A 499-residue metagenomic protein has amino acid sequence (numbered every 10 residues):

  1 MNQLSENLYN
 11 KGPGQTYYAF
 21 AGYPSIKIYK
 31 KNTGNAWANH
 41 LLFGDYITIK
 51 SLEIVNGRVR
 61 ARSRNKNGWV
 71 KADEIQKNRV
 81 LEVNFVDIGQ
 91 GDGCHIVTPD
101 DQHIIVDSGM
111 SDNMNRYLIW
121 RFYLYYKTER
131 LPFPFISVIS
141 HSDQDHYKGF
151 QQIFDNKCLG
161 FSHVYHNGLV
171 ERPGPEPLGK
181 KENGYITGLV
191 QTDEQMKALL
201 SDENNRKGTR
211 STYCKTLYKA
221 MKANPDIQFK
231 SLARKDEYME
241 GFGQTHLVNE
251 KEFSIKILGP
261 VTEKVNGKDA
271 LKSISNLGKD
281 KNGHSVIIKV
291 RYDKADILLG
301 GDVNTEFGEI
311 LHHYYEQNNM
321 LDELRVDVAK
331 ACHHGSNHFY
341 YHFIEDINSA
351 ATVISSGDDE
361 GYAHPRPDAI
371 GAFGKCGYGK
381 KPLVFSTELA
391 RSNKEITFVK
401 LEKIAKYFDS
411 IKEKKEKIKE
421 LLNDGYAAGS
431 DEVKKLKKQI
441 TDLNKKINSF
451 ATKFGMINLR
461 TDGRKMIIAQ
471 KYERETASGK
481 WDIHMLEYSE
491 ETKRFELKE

Functional and structural regions predicted by a protein language model:
Q3-Q15, F20, N32-T33, W37-K66 (+7 more regions): Flexible, acidic/histidine-containing loops and adjacent segments that form or flank the divalent-metal
Y23-K31: Core beta-strand residues in small-molecule sensory/regulatory alpha/beta domains
N84-K157, L258-A372: Active-site-proximal loop/helix segments of hydrolase catalytic cores
